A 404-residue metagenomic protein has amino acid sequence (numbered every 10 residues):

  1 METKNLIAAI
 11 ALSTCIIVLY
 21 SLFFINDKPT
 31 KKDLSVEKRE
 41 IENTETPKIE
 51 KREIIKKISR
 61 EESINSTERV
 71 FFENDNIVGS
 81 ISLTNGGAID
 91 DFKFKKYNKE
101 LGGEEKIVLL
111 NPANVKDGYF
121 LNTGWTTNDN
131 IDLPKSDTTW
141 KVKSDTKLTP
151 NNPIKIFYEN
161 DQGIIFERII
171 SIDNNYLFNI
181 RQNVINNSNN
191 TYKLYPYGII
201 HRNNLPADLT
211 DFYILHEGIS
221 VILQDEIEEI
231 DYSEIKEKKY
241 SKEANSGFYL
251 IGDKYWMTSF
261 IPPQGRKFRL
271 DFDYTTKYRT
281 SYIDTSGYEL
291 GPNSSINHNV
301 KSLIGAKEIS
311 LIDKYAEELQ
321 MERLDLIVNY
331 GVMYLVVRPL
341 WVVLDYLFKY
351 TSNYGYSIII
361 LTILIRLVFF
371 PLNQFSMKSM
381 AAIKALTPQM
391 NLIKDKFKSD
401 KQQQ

Functional and structural regions predicted by a protein language model:
M1-A9: Membrane interfacial helix-start segments of signal peptides and signal-anchor transmembrane helices
N5, S352-L361: Membrane-interface starts of transmembrane alpha-helices
A9-S21: Hydrophobic membrane-insertion alpha-helices, especially the h-region of bacterial N-terminal signal peptides
S13, F24-K106: Juxtamembrane extramembrane loops of integral membrane proteins
R69, E73-E322: Soluble non-transmembrane domains of integral membrane proteins
Q182, N293, L367-Q404: Membrane-interface amphipathic helices and adjacent TM-edge segments
G305-Y354: Interfacial loop/helix-cap signal at membrane boundaries in integral membrane proteins
